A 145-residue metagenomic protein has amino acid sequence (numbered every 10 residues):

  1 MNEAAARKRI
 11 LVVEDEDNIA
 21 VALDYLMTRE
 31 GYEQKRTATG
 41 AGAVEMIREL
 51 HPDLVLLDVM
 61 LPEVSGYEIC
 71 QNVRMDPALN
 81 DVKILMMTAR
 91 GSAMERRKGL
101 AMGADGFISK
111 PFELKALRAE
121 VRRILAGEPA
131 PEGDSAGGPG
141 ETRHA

Functional and structural regions predicted by a protein language model:
E14: Conserved acidic carboxylate
D17-K35, I124: Two-component/phosphorelay signaling modules centered on CheY-like receiver
R36-L54: Acidic, metal-coordinating helix/loop segments flanking the phosphotransfer/catalytic sites of two-component signaling
P62, N80, S92: The feature encodes the CheY-like receiver
F112-R122: C-terminal output helix
